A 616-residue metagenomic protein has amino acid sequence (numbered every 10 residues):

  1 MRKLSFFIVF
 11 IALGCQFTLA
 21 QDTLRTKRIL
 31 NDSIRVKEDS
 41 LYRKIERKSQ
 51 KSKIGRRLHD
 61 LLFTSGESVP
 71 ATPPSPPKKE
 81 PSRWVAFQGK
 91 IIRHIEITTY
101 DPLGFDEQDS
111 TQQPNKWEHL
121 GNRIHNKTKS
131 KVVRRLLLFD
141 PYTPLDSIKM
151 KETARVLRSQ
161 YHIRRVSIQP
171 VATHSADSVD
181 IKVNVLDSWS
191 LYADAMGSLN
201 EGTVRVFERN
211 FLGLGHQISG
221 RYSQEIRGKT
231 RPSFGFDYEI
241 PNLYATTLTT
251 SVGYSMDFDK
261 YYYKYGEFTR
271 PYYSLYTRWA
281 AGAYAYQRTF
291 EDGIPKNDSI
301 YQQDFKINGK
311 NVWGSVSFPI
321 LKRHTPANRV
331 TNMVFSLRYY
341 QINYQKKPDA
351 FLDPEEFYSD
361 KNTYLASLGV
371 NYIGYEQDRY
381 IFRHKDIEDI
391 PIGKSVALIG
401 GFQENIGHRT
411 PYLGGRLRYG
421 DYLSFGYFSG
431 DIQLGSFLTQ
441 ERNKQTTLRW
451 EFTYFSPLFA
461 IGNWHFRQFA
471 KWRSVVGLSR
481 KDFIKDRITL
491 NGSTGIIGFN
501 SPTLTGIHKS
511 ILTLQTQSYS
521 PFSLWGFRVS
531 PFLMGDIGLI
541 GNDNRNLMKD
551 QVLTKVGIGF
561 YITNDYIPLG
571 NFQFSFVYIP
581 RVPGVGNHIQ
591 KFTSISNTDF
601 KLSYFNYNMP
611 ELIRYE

Functional and structural regions predicted by a protein language model:
R2, L19-N443, Y454-E616: Immediate N-terminus of the mature polypeptide
L4-G14: Sec-dependent N-terminal signal peptides
